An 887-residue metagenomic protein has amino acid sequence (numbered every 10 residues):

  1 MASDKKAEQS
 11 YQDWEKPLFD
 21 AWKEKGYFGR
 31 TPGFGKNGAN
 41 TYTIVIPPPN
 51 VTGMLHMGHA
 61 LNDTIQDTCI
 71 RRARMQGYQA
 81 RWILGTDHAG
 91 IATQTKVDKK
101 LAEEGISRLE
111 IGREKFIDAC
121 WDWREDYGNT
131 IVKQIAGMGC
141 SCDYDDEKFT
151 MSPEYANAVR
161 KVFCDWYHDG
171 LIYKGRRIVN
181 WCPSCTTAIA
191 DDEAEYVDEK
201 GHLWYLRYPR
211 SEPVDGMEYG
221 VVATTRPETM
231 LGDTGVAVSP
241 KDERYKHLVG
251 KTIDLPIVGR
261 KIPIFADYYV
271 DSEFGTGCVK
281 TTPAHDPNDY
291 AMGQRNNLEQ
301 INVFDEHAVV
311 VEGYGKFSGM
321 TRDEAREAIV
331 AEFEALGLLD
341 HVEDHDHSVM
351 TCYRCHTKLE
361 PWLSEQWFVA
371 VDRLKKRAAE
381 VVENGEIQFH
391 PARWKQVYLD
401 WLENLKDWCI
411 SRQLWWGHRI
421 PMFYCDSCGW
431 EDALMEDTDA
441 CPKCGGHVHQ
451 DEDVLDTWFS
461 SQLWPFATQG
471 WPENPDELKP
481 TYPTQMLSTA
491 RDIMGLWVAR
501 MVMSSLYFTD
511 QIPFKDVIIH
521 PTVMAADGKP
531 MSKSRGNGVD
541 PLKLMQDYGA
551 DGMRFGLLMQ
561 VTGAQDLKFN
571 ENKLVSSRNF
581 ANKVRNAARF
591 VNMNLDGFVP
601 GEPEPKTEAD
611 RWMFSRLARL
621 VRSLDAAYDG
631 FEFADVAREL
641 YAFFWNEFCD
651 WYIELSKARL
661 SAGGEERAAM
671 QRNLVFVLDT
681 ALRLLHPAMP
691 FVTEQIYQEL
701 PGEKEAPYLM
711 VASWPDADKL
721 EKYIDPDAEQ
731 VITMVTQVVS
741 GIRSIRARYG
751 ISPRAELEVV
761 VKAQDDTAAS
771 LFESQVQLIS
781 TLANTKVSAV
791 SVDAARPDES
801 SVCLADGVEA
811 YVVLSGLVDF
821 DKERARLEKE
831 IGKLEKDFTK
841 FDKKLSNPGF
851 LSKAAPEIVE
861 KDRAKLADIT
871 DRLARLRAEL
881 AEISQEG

Functional and structural regions predicted by a protein language model:
M1-T52, G58-N62, A89-D98, I117-T229 (+4 more regions): Active-site neighborhoods of enzyme catalytic cores
A7-Y11, E15-D20, G137, S141-C142 (+13 more regions): NTP-handling and nucleic-acid-processing catalytic cores
G33-V97, T150, V159, V222-T225 (+6 more regions): N-terminal catalytic cores of NTP/NDP-binding nucleotidyl/phosphoryl-transfer enzymes
N37-I46, T68, E104-S107, V132-G139 (+9 more regions): Active-site-adjacent bridging/hinge elements
T41-T43, G77-I83, A89-G90, K148 (+21 more regions): Beta-sheet entry/capping signal
I44-P49, A499-Y507: Short Ser/Thr-interspersed hydrophobic loop/turn segments at strand-loop and sheet-helix junctions that line or gate
Y205, D400-F459, L463, Y507-A550 (+1 more regions): Feature 926 captures the class I aminoacyl-tRNA synthetase adenylation module centered on the KMSKS loop
